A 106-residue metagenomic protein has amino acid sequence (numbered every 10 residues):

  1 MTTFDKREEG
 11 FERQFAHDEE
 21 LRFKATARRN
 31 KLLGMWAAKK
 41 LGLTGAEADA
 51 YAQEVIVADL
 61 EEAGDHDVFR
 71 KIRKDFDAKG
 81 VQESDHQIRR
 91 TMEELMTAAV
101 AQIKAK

Functional and structural regions predicted by a protein language model:
M1-K106: A charge-rich, low-complexity, intrinsically flexible signal that marks solvent-exposed coils, linkers, repeats
